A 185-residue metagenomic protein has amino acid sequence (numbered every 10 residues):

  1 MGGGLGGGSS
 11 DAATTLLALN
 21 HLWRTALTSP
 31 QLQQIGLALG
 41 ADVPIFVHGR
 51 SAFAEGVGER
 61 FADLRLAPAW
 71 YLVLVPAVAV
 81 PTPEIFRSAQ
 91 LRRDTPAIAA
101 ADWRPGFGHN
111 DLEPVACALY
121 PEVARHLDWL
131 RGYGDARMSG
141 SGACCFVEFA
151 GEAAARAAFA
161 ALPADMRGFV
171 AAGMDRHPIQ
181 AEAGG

Functional and structural regions predicted by a protein language model:
M1-G6, Y133-A136: Short pre-catalytic strand/loop immediately N-terminal to key active-site residues, enriched for Gly-Thr
G3-S29: DPxDG-like acidic metal-binding loop motif
G7-G8, M138-A143: Glycine-rich beta-strand-to-loop/alpha-helix junction loops that act as flexible
T28-A38, D128, R156-F159: Short, well-structured alpha-helical segments that form the helix of a local strand-helix-strand
F46-D135, A150-G185: Conserved, helical-rich catalytic subdomain that frames metal- and/or nucleotide-binding sites in enzyme alpha/beta
F146-E148: Short hydrophobic/aromatic beta-strand micro-patches that form the beta-sheet surface supporting nucleotide- or nucleic
